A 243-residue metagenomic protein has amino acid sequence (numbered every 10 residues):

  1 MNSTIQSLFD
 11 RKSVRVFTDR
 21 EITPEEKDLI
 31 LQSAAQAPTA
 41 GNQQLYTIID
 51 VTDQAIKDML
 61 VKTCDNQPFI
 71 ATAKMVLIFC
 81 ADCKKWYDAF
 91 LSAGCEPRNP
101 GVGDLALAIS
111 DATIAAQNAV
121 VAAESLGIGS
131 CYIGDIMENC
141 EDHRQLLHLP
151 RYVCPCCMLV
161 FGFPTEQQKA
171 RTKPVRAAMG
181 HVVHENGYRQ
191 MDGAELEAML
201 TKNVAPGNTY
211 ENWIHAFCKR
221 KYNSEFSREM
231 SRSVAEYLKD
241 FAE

Functional and structural regions predicted by a protein language model:
M1-E243: Acidic, surface-exposed loops and disordered segments
